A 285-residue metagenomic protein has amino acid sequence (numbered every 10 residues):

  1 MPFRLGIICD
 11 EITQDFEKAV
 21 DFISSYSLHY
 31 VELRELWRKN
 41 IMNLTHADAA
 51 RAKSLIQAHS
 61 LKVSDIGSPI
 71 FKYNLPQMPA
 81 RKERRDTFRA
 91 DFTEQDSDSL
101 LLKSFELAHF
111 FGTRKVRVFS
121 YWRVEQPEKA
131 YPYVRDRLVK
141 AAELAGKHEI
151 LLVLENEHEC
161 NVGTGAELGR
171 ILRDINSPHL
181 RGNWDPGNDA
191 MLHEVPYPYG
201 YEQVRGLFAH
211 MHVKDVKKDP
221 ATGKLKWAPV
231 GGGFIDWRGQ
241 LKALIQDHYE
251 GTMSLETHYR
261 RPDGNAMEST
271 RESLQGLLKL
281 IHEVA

Functional and structural regions predicted by a protein language model:
M1-C9, T13-H29, A50-S60, N74-L75 (+4 more regions): Histidine-acidic metal/acid-base catalytic patches
D15-K18, N74-G182: Active-site acidic/histidine proton-transfer and metal-coordination neighborhood in alpha/beta enzyme cores
Y26-W37, D65-F71: Short, conserved active-site loops that position catalytic residues or coordinate cofactors/metal ions across diverse
E32, D65-G67, R117, V153 (+2 more regions): Conserved beta-strand positions in the central sheet of alpha/beta enzyme cores
L33-L36, S68, V118-Y121, E157 (+1 more regions): Active-site loop/turn elements of alpha/beta-hydrolase fold enzymes, especially the short glycine-/histidine-rich
R34-Q57, Y121-Q126: Glycine-rich, proline-tolerant flexible connector loops at the mouths of alpha/beta enzymes
K39-M42, Q126-E128, M191, R261-N265: A generic structural signal for short coil/turn motifs at secondary-structure boundaries
T45-D48, A90-T93, S97, P127-A130 (+5 more regions): Residue-level preference for long, well-ordered alpha-helices that form the structural scaffold of enzyme catalytic
